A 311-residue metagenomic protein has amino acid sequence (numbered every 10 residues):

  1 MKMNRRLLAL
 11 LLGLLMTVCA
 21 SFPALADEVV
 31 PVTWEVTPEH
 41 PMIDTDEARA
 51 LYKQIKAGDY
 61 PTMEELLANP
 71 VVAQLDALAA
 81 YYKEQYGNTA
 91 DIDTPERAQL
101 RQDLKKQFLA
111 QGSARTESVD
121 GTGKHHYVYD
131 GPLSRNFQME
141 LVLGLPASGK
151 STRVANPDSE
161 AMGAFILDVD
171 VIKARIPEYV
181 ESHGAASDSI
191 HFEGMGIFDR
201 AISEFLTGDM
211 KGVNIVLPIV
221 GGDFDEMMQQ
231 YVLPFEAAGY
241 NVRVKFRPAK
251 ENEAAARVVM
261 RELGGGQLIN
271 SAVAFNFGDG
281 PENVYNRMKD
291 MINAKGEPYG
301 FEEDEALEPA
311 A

Functional and structural regions predicted by a protein language model:
L7, L11, A24-S113: Long, basic/Gly/Ser/Thr-rich N-terminal segments that mediate initial subcellular attachment or targeting
T17-L25: C-terminal segment of classical bacterial N-terminal signal peptides
V36, A256-A311: Conserved GTP-binding G-domain of TRAFAC-class P-loop NTPases and closely related GTPase folds
S118-L133: Pre-Walker A adenine-sensing motif
Y129-E140, M162: A short, charged/proline- and glycine-enriched loop that marks the coil->beta-strand transition at the N-terminal
M139-S159: Glycine-rich phosphate-binding P-loop
A161-E236: Conserved nucleotide-sensing/catalytic segment adjacent to the nucleotide-binding pocket in NTP-handling enzymes
P218, E236-V258: Conserved phosphate-donor/acceptor-positioning beta-strand/loop module used by diverse small-molecule
